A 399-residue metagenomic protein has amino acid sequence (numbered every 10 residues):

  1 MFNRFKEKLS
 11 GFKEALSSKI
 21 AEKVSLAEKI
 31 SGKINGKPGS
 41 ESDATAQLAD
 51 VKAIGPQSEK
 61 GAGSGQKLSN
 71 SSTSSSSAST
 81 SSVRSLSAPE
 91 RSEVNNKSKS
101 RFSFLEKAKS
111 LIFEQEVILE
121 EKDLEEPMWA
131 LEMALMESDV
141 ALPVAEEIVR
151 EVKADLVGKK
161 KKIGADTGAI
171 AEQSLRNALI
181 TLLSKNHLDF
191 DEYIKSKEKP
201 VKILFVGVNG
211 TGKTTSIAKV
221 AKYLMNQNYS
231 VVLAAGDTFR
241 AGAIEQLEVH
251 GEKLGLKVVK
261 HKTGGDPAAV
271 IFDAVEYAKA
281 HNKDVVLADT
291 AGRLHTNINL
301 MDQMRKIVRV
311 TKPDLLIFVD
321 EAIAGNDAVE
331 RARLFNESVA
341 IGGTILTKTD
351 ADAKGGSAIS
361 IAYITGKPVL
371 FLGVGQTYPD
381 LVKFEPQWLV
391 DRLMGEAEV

Functional and structural regions predicted by a protein language model:
M1-E192, S196-K199, N226, A397-V399: Non-catalytic terminal/linker segments enriched in charged/polar, low-complexity residues
P143, R176, I180, F190-V399: P-loop/Walker A NTP-binding module and the surrounding RecA-like catalytic core of P-loop NTPases
